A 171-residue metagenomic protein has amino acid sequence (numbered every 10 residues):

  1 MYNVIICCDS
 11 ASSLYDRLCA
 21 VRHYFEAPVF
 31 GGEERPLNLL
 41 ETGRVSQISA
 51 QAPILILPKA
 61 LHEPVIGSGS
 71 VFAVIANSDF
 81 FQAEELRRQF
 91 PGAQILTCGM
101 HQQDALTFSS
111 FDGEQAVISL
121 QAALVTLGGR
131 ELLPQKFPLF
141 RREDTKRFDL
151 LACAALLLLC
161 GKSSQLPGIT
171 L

Functional and structural regions predicted by a protein language model:
M1-I75, A83-P91: Phosphate-binding loop of NTP-binding sites
S10-S12, L61, F80-Q82, H101 (+2 more regions): Residues that cap or initiate secondary-structure elements
A11-L14, D79, K146-L150: Generic structural signal for well-ordered, non-membrane alpha-helical segments in soluble metabolic enzymes
L40-E41, F81, Q94, A123-V125: Residue-level detector of functional hotspots within protein domains
I75-N77, Q94-L96, L120, R142: Long terminal accessory regions outside catalytic cores
S78-F108: Replace "adjacent to P-loop NTPase cores in ATP/GTP-dependent enzymes" with "adjacent to NTP-binding cores
M100-L171: Adenine nucleotide phosphate-binding catalytic loops in nucleotide-utilizing enzymes
